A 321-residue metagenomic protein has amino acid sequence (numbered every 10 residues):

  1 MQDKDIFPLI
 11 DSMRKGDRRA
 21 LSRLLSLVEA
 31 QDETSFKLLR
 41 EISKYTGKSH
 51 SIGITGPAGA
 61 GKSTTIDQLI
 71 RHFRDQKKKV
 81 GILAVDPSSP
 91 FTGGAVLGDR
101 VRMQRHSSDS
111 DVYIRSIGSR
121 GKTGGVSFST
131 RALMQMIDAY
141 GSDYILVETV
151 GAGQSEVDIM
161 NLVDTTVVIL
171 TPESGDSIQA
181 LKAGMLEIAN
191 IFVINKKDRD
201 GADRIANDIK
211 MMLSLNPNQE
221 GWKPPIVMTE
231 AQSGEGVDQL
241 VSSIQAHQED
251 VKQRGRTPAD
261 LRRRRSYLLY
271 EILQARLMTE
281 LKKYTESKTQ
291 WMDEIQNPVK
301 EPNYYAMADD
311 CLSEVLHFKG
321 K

Functional and structural regions predicted by a protein language model:
K4-I52, A60, L69-S155, L162-V168 (+1 more regions): Nucleotide-state-sensitive switch-loop elements of NTP-binding domains
F7-I10, I117, V193, P225-E230 (+1 more regions): Short hinge/gating elements
P57: P-loop (Walker A) phosphate-binding loop of NTP-binding proteins
T65: Hydrophobic positions on the alpha1 helix immediately C-terminal to the Walker A/P-loop
V96, L133, D158, L162 (+5 more regions): Alpha-helical scaffold elements adjacent to nucleotide-binding pockets in ATP/GTP-utilizing enzyme cores
P172-D200: Flexible active-site lid/hinge loop adjacent to a nucleotide/diphosphate and Mg2+-phosphate binding pocket
I191, K197-Q253: Canonical P-loop GTPase G-domain recognition
M228, Q239-L316: Long, well-ordered amphipathic alpha-helical subdomains in the mid-to-C-terminal portions of large enzyme subunits
